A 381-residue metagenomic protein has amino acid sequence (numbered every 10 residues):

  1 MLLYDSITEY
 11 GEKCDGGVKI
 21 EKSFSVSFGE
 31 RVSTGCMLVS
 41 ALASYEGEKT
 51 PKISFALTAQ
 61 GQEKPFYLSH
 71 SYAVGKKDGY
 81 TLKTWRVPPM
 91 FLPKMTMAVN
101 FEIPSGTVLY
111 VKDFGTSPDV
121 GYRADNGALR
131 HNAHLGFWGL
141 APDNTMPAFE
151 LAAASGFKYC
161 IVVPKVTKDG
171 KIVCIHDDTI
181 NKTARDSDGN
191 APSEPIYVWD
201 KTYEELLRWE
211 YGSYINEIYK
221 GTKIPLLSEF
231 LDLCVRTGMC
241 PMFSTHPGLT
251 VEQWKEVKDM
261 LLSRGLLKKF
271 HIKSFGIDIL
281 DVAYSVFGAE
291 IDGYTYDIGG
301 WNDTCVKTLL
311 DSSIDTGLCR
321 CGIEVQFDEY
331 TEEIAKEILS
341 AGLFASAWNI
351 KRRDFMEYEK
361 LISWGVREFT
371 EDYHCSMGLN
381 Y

Functional and structural regions predicted by a protein language model:
M1-C14, D125-N126: Extracellular carbohydrate-recognition regions
S6, V18-P51, F55, T81-M90 (+1 more regions): Extra-cytoplasmic beta-strand recognition segments
T8-K13, E30, V74, P164: Short, exposed beta-strand/loop patches in secreted or surface proteins that constitute
V26, E63-K64, G106-V111: Short, surface-exposed beta-strand/loop "edge" segments at domain boundaries and coil↔beta transitions
A56-Q62: Short edge-strand/loop segments of extracellular domains
Q62-M95: Extracellular carbohydrate recognition and processing domains and analogous Trp-centered ligand-binding platforms
W85-K94, A98-Y381: Phosphate-group recognition and catalysis centered on beta-loop-alpha active-site segments
